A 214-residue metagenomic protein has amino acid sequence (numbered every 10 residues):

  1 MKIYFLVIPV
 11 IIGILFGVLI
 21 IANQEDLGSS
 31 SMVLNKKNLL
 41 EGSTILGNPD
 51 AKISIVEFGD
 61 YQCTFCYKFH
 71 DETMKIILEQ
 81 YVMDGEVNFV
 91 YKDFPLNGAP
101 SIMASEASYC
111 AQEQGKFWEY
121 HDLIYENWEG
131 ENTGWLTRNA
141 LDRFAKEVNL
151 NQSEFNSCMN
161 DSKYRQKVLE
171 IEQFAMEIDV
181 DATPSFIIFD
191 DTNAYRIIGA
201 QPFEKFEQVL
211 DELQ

Functional and structural regions predicted by a protein language model:
M1-N23, F58, M74, D142-Q214: C-terminal cap of thioredoxin/glutaredoxin-like
Q24-L40: Ser/Thr/Pro/Gly-rich low-complexity linker/stalk segments immediately outside membranes or between
V33-K37, C66-H70, R165-Q166, F186: A short linear-motif detector with a strong N-terminal bias
K36-I53: A short beta-strand-turn-helix
L40-T44, K75-I76, E172-Q173: A generic local structural motif
S43, P95, S108, E129 (+2 more regions): Conserved short-loop catalytic and cofactor-binding motifs
L46, D84, I198: Short glycine-rich loop/turn motifs that provide flexible caps or phosphate-binding loops at active sites
A51, V56-E147, N151, M176-D181 (+2 more regions): Structural alpha/beta surface segment adjacent to cysteine/selenocysteine redox centers across thiol/disulfide enzymes
